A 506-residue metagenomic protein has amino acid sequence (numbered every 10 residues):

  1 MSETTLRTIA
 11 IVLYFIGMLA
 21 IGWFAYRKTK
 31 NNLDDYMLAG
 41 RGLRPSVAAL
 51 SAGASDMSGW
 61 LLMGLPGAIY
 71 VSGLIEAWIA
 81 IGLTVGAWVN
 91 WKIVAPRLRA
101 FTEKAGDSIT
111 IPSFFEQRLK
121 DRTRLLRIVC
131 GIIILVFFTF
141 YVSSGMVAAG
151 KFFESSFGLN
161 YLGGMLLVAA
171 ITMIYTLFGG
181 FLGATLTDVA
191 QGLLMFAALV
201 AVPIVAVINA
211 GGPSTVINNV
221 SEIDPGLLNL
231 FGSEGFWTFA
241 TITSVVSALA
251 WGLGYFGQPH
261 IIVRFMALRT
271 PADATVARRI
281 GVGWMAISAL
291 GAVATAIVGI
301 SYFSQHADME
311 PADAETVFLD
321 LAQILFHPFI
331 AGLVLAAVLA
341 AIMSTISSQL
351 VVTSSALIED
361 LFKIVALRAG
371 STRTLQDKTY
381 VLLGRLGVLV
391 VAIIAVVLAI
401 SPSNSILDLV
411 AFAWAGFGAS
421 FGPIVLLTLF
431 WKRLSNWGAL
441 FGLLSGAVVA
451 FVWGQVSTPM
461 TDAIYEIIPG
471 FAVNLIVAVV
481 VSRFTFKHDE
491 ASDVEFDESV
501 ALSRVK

Functional and structural regions predicted by a protein language model:
M1-K506: Membrane-embedded helix-loop-helix hairpins and adjacent transmembrane boundary segments in multi-pass transporters
